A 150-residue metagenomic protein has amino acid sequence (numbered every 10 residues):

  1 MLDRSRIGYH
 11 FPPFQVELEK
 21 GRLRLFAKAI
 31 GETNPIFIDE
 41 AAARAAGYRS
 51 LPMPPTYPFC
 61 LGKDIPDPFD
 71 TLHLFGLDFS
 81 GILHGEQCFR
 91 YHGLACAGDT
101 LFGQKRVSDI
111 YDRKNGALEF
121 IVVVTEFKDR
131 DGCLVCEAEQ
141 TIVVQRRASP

Functional and structural regions predicted by a protein language model:
M1-E86, S149: Hot-dog-fold acyl-thioester-processing enzymes
M1-L2, Y91-P150: HotDog/MaoC-like acyl-thioester-processing domains
